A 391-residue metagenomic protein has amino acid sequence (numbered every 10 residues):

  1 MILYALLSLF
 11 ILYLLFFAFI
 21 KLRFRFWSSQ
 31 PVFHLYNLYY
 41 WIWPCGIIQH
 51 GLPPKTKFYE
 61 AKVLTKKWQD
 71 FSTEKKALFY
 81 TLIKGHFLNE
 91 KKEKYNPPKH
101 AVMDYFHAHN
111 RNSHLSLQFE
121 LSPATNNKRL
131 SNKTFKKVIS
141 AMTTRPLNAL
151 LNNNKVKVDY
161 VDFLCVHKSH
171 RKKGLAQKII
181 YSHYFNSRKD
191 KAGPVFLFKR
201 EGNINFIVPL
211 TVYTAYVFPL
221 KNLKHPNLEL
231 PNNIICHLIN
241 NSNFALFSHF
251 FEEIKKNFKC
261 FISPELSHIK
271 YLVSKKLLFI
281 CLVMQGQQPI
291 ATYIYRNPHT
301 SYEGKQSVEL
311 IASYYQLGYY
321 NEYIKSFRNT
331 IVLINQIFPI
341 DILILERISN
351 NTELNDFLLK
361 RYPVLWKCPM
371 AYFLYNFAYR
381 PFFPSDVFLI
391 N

Functional and structural regions predicted by a protein language model:
M1-R25: Terminal signal-anchor or tail-anchor transmembrane helices that tether membrane-associated enzymes to cellular
R23-L38: Interhelical loop segments of eukaryotic multi-pass membrane proteins
H34-Y36, P194-I235, T292-N321, V332-N391: Active-site/acyl-donor-binding loops of N-acyltransferases
H50-S113, G202-A312: Amide-forming acyltransferase catalytic core, primarily the GNAT-like/NAT-type and related acyltransferase folds
S116-Q118, N126-L147, L282, Q287-H299: Conserved beta-strand in the GNAT
V166, K172-F185, G318-N335: Conserved acetyl-CoA-binding loop-helix of GNAT-fold acetyltransferases
S182-V195: Classical protein tyrosine phosphatase
